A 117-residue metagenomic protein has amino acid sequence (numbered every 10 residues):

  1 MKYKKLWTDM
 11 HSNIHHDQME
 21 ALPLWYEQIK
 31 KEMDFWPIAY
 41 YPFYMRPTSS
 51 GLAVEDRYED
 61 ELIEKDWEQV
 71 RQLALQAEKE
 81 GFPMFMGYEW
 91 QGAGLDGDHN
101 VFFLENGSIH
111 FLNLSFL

Functional and structural regions predicted by a protein language model:
M1-L117: Extended, charged catalytic domains and RNA/DNA-binding interfaces, predominantly in divalent-metal-using enzymes
